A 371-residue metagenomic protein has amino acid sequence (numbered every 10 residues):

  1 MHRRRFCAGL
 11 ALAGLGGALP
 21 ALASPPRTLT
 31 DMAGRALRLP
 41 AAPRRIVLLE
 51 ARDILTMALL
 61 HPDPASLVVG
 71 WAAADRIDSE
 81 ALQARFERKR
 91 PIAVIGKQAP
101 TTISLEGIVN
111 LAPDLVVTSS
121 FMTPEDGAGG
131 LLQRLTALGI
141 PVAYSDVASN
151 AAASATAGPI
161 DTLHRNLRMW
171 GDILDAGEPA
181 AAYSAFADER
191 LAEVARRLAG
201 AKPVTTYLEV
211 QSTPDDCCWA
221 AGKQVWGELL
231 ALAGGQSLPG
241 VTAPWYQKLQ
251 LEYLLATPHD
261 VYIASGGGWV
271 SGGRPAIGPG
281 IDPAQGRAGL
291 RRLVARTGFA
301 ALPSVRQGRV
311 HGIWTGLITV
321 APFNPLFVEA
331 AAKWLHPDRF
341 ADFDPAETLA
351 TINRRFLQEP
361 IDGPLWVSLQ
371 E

Functional and structural regions predicted by a protein language model:
H2-T56, I173-E209, R339-E371: Bacterial Sec-exported substrate-binding components of ABC uptake systems
M32, V94-S104, A243-Q250: Short helix-initiation/N-cap motifs at beta->coil->alpha
V47-L48, V69-W71, V116-S119, V142-S145 (+4 more regions): Structural recognition of the beta-strand scaffold that forms the well-ordered cores of secreted hydrolase catalytic
L48-E50, I54-L111, L115-T123, L138: A short, structured surface patch at a secondary-structure boundary
R52-L55, A74-I77, L115-V116, F121-E125 (+5 more regions): Solvent-exposed loop/turn segments at secondary-structure junctions within structured extracellular/periplasmic domains
R76-S79, S120-G130, A143-R168, A201-V225: Extracytoplasmic ligand-binding site segments that recognize negatively charged/polar headgroups
S154-R168, D172, A181, S271-E371: Structured C-terminal subdomain patch of bacterial secreted/periplasmic proteins
V225-W245: Alpha-helical, coiled-coil/dimerization segments enriched in small aliphatic residues
